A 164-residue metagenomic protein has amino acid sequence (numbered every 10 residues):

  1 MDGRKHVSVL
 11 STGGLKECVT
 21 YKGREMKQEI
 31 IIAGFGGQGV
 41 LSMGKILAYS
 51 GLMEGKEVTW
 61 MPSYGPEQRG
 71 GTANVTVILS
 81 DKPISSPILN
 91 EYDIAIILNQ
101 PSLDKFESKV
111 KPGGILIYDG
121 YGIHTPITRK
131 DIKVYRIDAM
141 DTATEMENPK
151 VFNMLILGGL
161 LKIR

Functional and structural regions predicted by a protein language model:
G3-Y21: Iron-sulfur cluster-binding cysteine motifs and their immediate structural context in ferredoxin-like electron-transfer
T20-R164: Active-site cofactor/cluster-binding pocket
